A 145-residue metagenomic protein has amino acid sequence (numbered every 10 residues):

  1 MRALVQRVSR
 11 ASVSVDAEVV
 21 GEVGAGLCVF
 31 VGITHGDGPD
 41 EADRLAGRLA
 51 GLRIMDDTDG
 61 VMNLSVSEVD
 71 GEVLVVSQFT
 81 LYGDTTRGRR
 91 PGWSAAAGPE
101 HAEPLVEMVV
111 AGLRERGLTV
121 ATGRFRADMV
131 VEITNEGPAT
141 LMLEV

Functional and structural regions predicted by a protein language model:
S9-A11: RNA/tRNA-interacting regions in translation and RNA-turnover enzymes
E18-D70, G83-A111, E115, A121: Compact, glycine-rich, soluble single-domain proteins
L45, V76, A139: Residue-level signal for inorganic ion chemistry
G71-T80: Active-site pocket-lining segment
T119, R126, V130-T134: GST superfamily/GST-like fold recognition
V131-E144: C-terminal edge-of-domain segments
